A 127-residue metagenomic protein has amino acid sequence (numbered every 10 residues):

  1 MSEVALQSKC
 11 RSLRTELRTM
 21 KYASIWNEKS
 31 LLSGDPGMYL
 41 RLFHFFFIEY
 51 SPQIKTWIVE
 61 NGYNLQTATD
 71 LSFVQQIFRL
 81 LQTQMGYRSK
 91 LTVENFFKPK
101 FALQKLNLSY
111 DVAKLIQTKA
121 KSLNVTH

Functional and structural regions predicted by a protein language model:
M1-H127: Eukaryotic interaction-scaffold segments
